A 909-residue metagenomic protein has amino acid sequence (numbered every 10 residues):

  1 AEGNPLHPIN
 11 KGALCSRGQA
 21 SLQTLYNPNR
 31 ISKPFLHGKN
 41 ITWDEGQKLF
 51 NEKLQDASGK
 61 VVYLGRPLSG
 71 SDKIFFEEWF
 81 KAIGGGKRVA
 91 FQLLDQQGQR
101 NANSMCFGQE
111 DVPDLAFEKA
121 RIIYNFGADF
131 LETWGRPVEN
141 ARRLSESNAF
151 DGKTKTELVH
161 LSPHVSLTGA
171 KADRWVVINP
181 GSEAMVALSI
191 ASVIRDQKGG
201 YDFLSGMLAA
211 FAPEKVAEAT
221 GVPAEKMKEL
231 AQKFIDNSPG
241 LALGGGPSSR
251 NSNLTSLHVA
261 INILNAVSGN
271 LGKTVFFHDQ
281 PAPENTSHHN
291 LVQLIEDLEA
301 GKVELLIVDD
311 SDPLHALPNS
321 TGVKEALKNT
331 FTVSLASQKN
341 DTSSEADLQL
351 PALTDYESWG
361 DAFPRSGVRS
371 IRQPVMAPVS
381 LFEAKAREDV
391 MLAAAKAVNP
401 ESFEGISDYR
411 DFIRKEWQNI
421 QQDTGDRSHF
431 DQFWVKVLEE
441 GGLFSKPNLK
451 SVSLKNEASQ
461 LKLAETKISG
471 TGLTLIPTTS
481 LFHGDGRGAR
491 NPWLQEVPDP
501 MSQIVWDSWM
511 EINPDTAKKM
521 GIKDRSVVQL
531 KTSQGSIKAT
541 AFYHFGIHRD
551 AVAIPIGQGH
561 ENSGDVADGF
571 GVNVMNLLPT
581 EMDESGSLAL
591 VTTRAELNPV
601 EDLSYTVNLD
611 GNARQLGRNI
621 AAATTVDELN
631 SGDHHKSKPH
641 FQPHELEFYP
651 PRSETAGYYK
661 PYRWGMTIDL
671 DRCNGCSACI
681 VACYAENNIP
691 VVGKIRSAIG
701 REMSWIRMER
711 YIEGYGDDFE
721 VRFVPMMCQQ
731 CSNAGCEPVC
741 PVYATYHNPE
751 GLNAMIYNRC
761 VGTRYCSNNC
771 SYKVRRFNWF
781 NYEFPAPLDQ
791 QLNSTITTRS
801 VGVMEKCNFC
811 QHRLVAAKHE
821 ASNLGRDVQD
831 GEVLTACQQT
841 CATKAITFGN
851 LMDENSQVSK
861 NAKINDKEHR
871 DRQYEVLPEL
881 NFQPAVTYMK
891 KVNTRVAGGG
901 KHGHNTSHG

Functional and structural regions predicted by a protein language model:
A1-Q197, G206, E214, P223-M227 (+7 more regions): N-terminal export/assembly segments and adjacent metallocofactor-ligating motifs of anaerobic energy-metabolism
P34-H483, D499-Y543, P661-R663, D669 (+1 more regions): Cofactor-pocket helix-loop regions in the catalytic cores of large enzyme subunits
F482-D485, R895-A897: Short, solvent-exposed loop/turn elements at domain surfaces
